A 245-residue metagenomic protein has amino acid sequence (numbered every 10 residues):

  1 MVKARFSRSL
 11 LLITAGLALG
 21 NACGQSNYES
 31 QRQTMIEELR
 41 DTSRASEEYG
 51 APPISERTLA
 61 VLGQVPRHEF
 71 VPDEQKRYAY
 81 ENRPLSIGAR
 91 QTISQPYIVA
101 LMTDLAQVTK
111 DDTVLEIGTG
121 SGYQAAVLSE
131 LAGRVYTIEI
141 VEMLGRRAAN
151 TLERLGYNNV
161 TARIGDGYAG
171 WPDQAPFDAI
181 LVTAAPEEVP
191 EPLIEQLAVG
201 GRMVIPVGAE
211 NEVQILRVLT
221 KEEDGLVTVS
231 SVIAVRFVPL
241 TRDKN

Functional and structural regions predicted by a protein language model:
M1-L10: Bacterial N-terminal signal peptides that target proteins for export
V2, F70-P72, G201: Short amphipathic alpha-helical segments with coiled-coil-like heptad repeat character
S9-G20: Bacterial N-terminal signal peptides
I13-T14, F70, T161, G167: Alpha-helical interaction segments
C23-L115, L131, R146, E153-R154 (+3 more regions): Class I SAM-dependent transferase core
L105-L226: Conserved nucleotide-cofactor-binding alpha/beta core module
